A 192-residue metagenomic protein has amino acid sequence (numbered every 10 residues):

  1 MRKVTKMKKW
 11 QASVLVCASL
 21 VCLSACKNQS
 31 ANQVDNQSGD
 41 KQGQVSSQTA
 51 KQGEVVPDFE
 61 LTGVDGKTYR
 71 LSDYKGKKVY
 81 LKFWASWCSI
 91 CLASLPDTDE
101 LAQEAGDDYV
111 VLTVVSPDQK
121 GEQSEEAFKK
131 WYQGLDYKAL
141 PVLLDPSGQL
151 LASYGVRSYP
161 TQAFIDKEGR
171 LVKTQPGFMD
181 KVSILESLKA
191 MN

Functional and structural regions predicted by a protein language model:
M1-D58, N192: N-terminal targeting signals for export/organelle localization
D58-V79, Q103: A short beta-strand-turn-helix
Y80-L81, V111, Q162: Hydrophobic beta-strand anchors of alpha/beta hydrolase catalytic cores
F83-E100: Conserved redox-active cysteine motifs that mediate thiol-disulfide chemistry, especially di-cysteine Cys-X(1-2)-Cys
Y109-Q123, A139-S147: Thiol-based oxidoreductase modules, predominantly thioredoxin-like and allied folds used for disulfide exchange
F128-I165: Short, internal strand/loop/helix patches that form the active-site neighborhood or redox-interaction surface
F164-N192: Thiol-/selenol-based redox modules, centered on thioredoxin-like and closely related oxidoreductase domains
